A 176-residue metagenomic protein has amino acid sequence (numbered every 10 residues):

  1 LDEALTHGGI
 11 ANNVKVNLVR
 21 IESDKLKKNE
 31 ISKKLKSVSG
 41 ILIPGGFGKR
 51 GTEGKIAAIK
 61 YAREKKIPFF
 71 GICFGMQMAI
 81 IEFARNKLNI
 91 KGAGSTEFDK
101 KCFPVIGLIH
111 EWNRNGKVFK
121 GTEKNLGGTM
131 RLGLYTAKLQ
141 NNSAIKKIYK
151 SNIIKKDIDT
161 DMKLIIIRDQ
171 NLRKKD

Functional and structural regions predicted by a protein language model:
L1-I153, D157-K175: N-terminal beta1-alpha1 cap of cysteine-dependent amidohydrolase-like domains
